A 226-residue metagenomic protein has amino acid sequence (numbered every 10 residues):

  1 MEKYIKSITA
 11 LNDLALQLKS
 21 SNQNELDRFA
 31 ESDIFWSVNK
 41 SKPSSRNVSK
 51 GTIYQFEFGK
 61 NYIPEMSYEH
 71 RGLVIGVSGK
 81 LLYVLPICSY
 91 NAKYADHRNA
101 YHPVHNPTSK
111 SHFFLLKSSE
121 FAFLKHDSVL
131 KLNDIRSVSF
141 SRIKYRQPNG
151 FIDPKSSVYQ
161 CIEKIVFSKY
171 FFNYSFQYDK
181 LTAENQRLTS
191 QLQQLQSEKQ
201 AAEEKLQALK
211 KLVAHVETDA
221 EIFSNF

Functional and structural regions predicted by a protein language model:
M1-S32, H102-F226: C-terminal terminal-subdomain/extension
S37-P43: Short alpha-helix capping/helix-loop boundary micro-motifs
K50-G51: Loop/turn positions that initiate beta-strands
E57, I87, N133-I135: Structured loops at beta-to-helix junctions and adjacent beta-edge loops in soluble globular domains
G59-P64: Short, charged beta-turn/beta-strand-edge "cap" motif at the junction between a beta-strand and an adjacent loop
E65-S118: Compact nucleic-acid interaction/catalytic patches
